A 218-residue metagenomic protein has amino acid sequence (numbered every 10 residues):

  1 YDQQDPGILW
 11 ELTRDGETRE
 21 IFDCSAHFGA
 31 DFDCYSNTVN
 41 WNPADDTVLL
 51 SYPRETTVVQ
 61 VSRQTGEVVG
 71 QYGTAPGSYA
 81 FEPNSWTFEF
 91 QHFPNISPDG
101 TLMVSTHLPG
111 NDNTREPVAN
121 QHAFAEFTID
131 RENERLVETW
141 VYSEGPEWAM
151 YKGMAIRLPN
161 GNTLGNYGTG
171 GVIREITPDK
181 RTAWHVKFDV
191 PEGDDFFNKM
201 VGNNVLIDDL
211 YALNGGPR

Functional and structural regions predicted by a protein language model:
Y1-R218: Histidine-/acidic-rich catalytic cores in large beta-rich domains
